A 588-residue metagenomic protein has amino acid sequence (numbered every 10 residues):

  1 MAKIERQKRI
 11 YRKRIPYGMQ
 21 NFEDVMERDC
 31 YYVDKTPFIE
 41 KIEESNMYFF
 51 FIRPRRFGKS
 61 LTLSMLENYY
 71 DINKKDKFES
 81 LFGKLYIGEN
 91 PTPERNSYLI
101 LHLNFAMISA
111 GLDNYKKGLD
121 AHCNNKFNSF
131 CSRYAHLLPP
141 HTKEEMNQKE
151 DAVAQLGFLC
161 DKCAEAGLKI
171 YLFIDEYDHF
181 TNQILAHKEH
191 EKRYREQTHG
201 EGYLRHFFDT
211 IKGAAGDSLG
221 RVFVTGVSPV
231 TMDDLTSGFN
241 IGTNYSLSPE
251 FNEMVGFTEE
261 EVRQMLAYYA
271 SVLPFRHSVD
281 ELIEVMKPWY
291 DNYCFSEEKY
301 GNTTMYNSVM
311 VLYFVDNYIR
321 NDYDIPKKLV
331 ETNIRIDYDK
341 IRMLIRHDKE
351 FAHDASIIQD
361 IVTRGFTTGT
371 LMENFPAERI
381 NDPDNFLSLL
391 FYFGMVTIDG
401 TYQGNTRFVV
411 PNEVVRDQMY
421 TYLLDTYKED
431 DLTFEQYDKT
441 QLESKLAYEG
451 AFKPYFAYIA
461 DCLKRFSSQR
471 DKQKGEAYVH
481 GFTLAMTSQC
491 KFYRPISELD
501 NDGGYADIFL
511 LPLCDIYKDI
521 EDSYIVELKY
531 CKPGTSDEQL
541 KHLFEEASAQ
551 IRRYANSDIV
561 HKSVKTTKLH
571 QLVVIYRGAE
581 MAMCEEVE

Functional and structural regions predicted by a protein language model:
A2-D71, E79-I87: Walker A/P-loop-proximal flanking segment of P-loop NTPase domains
G18, D34, D71-S132: P-loop NTPase motor core
F158-E165, R193-G220: Substrate-engagement module of ASCE P-loop NTPases
A166-Q197: Conserved P-loop NTPase "ATPase switch" module shared by AAA+ and STAND
L172-D175, R205-H206, G220-V227: Structural recognition of the conserved hydrophobic beta-strand(s) that form the central parallel beta-sheet of P-loop
T231-G238, Y245-D316: Amphipathic alpha-helical segments of the small helical/lid subdomains adjacent to P-loop NTPase cores
G242, M305-A555, M583-E588: Extended alpha-helical interface modules used as scaffolds for assembling large macromolecular complexes
I559-E588: Domain-level recognition of nuclease-like catalytic cores that cleave nucleotide substrates
